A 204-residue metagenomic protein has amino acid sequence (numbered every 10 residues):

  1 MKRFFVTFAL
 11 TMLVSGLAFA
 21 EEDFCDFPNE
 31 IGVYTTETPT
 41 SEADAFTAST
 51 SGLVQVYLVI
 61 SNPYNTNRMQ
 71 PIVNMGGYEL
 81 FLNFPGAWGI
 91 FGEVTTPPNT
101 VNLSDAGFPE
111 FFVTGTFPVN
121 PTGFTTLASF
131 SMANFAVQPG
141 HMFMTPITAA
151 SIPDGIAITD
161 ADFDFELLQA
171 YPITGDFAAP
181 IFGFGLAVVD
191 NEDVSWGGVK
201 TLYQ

Functional and structural regions predicted by a protein language model:
M1-F4: Positively charged n-region of N-terminal signal peptides that target proteins for export
T7-G16: Bacterial N-terminal signal peptides
F19-T50, F177, G183-Q204: Boundary/junction segments of secreted and surface-exposed precursor proteins
C25-E30, E37-T100, P121-T122: Low-complexity, serine/threonine/proline/glycine-rich extracellular segments that form mucin-like
Y34-T36, S61, F81-P85, P97 (+6 more regions): A structural detector for beta-sheet-dominated domains
L53-Y57, T96-T148: Structured beta-strand segments within beta-sheet-rich domains
P139-D164: Serine/threonine-enriched low-complexity regions used as flexible
T159-V189: Short beta-strand elements
